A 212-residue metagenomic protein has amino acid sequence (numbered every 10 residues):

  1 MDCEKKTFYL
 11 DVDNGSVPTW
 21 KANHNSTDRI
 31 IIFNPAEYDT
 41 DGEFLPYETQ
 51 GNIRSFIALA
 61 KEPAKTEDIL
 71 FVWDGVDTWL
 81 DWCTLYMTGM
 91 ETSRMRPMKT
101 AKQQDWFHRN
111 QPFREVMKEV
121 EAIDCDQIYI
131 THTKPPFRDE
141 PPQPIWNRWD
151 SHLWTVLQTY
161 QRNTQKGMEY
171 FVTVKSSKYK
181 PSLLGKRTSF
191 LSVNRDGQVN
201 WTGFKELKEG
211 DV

Functional and structural regions predicted by a protein language model:
M1-F71, D77-W82: Conserved P-loop
Y9-D13, W73, I130-T133, Y160: Short His-Asn-centered micro-motif
N23-F33, D39, E43, K166-V212: P-loop/Walker A phosphate-binding loop and immediately adjacent motor/lid segment at beta-alpha junctions
N23-N25, E43-N52, W106-P112, T159-Q165 (+1 more regions): Low-complexity, flexible helical/coil segments
I53-C83, M87, K178, S182-T202: P-loop NTPase motor domains
F56, E119, L207-G210: Residues that form generic nucleotide/phosphate-binding pockets
L70-S151: P-loop NTPase motor core
E119-D196: Phosphate-binding/switch region of NTP-binding enzymes
